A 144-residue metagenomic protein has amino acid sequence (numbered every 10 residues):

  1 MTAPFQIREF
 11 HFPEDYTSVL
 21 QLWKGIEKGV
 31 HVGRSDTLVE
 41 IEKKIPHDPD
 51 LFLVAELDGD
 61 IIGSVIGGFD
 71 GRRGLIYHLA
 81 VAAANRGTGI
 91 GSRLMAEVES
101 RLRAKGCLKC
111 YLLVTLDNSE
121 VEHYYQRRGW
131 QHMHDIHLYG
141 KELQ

Functional and structural regions predicted by a protein language model:
P4-V19: A short beta-loop-alpha structural element at the N-terminal edge of CoA-dependent acyl/N-acetyltransferase catalytic
E42-V54, L75: A short helix-loop-beta-strand connector motif used in the catalytic cores of GNAT acetyltransferases and, in some
V54, D60-G68, L75-A80: Conserved beta-strand in the GNAT
G68-Y77, R86, H132-D135: A conserved beta-turn-beta hairpin within the catalytic core of GNAT-like acetyltransferases that forms part
L79-R86, T115: A short, internal acetyl-CoA/4′-phosphopantetheine-binding micro-motif in the GNAT/acyltransferase core
G87-S100, R127: Conserved acetyl-CoA-binding loop-helix of GNAT-fold acetyltransferases
M95, L102-V114: Conserved GNAT acetyl-CoA-binding A-motif
L112-V121, G140-L143: Conserved beta-strand-loop-alpha-helix junction that forms the acyl-donor binding cleft
